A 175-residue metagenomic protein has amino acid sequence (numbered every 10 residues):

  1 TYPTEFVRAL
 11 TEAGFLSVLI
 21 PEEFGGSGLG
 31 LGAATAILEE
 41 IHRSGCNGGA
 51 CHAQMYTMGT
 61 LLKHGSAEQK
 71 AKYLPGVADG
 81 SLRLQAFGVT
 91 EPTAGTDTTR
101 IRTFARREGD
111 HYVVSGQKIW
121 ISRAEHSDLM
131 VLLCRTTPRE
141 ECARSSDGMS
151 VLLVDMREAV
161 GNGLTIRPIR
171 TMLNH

Functional and structural regions predicted by a protein language model:
T4, E12-L82, I121-L129: Internal helix-loop-helix
G14, P21, I37, S66 (+4 more regions): Buried hydrophobic positions in well-ordered alpha/beta secondary-structure cores of metabolic enzymes
G80-V89, L133: A short, Trp-centered hydrophobic/proline-enriched beta-strand micro-motif
A94-T96, I119-A124, H175: Glycine-rich phosphate/pyrophosphate-binding beta-alpha loops
D97-S115: Cytochrome P450 C-terminal beta-domain/meander region
R100-R102, R106, V160-H175: Flexible, small-/acidic-enriched active-site or ligand-binding loops
H111-T165: A short core secondary-structure module
